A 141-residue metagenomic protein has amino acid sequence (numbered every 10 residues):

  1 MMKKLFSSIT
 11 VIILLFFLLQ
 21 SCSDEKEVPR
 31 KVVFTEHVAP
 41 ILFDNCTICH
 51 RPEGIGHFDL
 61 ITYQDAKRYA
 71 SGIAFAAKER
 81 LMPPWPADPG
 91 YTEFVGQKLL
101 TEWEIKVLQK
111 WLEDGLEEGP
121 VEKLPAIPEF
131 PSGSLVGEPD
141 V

Functional and structural regions predicted by a protein language model:
M1-V32: Bacterial Sec-dependent N-terminal signal peptides
C22-V141: Aromatic- and Gly/Pro-enriched helix-to-coil junctions and flexible linker segments
